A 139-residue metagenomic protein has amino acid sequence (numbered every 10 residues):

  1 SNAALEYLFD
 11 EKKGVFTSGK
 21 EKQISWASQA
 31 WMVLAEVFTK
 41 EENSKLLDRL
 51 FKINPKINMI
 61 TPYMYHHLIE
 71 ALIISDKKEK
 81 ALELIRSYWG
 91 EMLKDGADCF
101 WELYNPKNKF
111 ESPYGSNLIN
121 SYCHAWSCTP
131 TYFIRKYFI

Functional and structural regions predicted by a protein language model:
S1-I139: Active-site core of glycosidic bond-cleaving carbohydrate-active enzymes
